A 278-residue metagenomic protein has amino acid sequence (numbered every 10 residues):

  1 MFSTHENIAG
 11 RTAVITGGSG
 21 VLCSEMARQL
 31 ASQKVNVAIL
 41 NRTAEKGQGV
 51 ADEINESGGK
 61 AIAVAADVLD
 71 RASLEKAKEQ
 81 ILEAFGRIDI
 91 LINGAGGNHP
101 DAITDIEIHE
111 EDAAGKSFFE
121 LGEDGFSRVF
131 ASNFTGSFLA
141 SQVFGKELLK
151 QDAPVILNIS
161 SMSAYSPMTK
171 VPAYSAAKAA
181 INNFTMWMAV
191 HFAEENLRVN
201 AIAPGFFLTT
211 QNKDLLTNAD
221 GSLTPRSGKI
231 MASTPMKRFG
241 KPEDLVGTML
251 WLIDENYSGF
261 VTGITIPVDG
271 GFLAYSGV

Functional and structural regions predicted by a protein language model:
F2, R238-V268, L273: C-terminal substrate-recognition "lid" of short-chain dehydrogenase/reductases
S19-G20, T43: Conserved glycine-rich cofactor-binding loop
K34-G49: Conserved glycine-rich Rossmann-like NAD(P)H-binding loop of the short-chain dehydrogenase/reductase
A44, A65-A77, E123, D244: The beta1-alpha1 cofactor-binding region of Rossmann-like NAD(H)/NADP(H)-dependent oxidoreductases
G97, E110-F138, L157, I181: Catalytic Tyr-X3-Lys loop
S141, A177: Active-site helix of classical SDR
K146, V190-A193, G259: Alpha-helical segment proximal to the catalytic Tyr-Lys
S161: Residue(s) in the substrate-gating loop at a strand-loop-helix junction that position the organic substrate next
